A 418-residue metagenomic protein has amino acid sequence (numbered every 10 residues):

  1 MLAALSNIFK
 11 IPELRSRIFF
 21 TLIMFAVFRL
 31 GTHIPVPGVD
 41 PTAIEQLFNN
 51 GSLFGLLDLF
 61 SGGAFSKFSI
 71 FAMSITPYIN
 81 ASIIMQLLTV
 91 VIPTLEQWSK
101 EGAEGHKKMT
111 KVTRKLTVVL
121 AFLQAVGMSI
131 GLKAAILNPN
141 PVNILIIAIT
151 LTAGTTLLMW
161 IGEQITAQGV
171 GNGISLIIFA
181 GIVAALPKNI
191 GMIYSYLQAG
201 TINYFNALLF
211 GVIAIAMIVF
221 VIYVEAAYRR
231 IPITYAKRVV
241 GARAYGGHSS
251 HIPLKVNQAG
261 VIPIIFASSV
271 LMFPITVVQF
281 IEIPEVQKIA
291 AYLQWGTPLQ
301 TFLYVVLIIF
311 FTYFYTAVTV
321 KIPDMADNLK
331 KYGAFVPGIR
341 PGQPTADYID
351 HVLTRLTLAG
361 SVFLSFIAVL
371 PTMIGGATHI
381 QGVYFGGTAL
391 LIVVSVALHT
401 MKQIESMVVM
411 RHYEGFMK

Functional and structural regions predicted by a protein language model:
M1-S99, E104-K418: N-terminal cationic and glycine-rich segments that engage phosphates or anionic surfaces
